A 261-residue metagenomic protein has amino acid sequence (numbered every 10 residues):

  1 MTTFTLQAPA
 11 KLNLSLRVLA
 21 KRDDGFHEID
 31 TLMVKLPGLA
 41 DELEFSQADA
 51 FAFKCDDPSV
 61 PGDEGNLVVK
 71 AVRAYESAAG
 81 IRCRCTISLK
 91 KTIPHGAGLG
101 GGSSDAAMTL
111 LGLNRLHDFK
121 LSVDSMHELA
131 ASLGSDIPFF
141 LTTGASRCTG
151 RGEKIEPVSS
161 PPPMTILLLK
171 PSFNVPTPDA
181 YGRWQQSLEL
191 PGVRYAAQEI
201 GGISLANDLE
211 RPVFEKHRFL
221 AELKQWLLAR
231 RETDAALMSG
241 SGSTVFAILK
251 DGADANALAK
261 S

Functional and structural regions predicted by a protein language model:
M1-A97, R115-H127, P161-P162, K170: ATP-binding N-lobe of GHMP and related small-molecule kinases
T2-Q7, N13-T31, F119-A235, I248-S261: ATP-dependent small-molecule kinase catalytic core of the GHMP/sugar-kinase superfamily and closely related
Q47-P61, T109, A131, A197-A206: Short, basic/glycine-rich phosphate-binding loops at helix/coil junctions that contact nucleotide phosphates
A52, V175, V245: Flexible, glycine-rich phosphate/dinucleotide-binding loops and adjacent beta-alpha linkers at cofactor/substrate
G62-V69, A107, A221, N256: Short, well-ordered alpha-helical segments
S88-H117, S135, E232-L249: Glycine/serine-rich anion-binding loops at beta->alpha junctions that coordinate negatively charged ligand groups
